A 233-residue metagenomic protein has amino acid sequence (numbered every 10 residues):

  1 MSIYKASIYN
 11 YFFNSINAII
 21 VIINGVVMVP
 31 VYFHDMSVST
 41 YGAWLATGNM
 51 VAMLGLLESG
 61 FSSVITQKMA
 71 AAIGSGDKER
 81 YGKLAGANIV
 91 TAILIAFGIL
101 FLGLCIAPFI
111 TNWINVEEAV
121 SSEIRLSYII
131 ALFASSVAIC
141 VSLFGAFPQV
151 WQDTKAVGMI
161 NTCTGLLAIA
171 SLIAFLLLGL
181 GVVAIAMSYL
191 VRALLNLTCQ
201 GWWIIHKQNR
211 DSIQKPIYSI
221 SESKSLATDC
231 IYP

Functional and structural regions predicted by a protein language model:
M1-S7, Q200-P233: Interhelical loop/hinge segments that connect adjacent transmembrane helices in multipass membrane
S2-K5, S37-T40, L54-A92, T111-V116 (+1 more regions): Transmembrane-helix boundary and interhelical linker motifs in polytopic inner-membrane proteins
Y4-I8, F133-N161, L180-V183: Membrane-interface junctions at transmembrane-helix termini in multi-pass inner-membrane proteins
K5, M36-W44, G76-G86, F97-L132 (+3 more regions): Membrane-interface helix-capping segments at transmembrane helix termini in multi-pass transporters
A6-A70, F97-L100, I169, A193 (+1 more regions): Signature of the first transmembrane helix
N14, A18, L45-G48, A92 (+4 more regions): Residue-level recognition of transmembrane alpha-helices in multi-pass small-molecule transporters/permeases
C105-P108, E118-F144, G158, T162 (+1 more regions): Alpha-helical transmembrane segments of multi-pass membrane proteins
R125, I129, G158-N209, S225 (+1 more regions): Hydrophobic alpha-helical transmembrane segments
